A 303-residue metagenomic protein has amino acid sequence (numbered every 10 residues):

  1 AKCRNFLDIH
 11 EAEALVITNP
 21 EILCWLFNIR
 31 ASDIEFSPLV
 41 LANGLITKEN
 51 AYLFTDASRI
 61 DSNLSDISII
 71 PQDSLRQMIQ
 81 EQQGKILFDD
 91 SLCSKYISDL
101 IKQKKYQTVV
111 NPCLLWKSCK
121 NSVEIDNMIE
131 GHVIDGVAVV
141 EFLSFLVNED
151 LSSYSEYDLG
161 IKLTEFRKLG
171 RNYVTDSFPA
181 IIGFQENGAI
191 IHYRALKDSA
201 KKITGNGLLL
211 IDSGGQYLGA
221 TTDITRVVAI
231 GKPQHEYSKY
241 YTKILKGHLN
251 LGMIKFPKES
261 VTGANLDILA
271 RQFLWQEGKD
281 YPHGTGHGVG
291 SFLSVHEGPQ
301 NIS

Functional and structural regions predicted by a protein language model:
A1-S303: Active-site neighborhoods and metal-handling regions in enzymes and metal-associated proteins
